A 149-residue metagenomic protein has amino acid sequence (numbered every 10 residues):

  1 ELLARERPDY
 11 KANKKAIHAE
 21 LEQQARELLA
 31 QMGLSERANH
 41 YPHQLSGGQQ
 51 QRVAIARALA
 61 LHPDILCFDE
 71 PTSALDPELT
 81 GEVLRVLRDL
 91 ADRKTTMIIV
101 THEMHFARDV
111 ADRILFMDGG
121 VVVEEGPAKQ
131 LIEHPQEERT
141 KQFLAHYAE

Functional and structural regions predicted by a protein language model:
Y41-L45, Q49: Conserved ABC ATPase signature
A60-D64: A short, proline-enriched helix->beta-strand linker immediately N-terminal to the Walker B motif in ABC-type P-loop
L66-D69: Catalytic Walker B motif of ABC-type/P-loop ATPase nucleotide-binding domains
P77-L79: Helix N-cap at the start of a conserved alpha-helix in ABC-type nucleotide-binding domains
A107-D109: A short, surface-exposed alpha-helical micro-motif characterized by mixed small hydrophobic and charged/polar residues
E125-G126: ABC ATPase "signature
